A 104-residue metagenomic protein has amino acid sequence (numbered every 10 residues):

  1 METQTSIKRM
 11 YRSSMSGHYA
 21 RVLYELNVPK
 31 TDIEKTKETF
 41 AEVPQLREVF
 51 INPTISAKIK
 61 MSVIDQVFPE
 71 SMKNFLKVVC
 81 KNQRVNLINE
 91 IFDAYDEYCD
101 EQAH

Functional and structural regions predicted by a protein language model:
M1-H104: Elongated, mostly alpha-helical coiled-coil "stalk/stator" tethers of large membrane protein machines
